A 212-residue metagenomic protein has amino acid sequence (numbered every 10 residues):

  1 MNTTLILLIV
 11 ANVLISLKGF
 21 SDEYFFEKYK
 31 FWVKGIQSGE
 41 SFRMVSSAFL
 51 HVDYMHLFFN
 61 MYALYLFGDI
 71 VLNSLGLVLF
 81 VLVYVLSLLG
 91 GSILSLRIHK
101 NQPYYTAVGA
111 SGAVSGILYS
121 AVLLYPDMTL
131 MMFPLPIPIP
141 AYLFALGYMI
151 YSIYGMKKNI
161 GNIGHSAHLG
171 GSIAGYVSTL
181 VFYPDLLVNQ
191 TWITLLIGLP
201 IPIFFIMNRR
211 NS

Functional and structural regions predicted by a protein language model:
M1-S212: A detector for small-residue-rich transmembrane helices and their helix-helix packing motifs
